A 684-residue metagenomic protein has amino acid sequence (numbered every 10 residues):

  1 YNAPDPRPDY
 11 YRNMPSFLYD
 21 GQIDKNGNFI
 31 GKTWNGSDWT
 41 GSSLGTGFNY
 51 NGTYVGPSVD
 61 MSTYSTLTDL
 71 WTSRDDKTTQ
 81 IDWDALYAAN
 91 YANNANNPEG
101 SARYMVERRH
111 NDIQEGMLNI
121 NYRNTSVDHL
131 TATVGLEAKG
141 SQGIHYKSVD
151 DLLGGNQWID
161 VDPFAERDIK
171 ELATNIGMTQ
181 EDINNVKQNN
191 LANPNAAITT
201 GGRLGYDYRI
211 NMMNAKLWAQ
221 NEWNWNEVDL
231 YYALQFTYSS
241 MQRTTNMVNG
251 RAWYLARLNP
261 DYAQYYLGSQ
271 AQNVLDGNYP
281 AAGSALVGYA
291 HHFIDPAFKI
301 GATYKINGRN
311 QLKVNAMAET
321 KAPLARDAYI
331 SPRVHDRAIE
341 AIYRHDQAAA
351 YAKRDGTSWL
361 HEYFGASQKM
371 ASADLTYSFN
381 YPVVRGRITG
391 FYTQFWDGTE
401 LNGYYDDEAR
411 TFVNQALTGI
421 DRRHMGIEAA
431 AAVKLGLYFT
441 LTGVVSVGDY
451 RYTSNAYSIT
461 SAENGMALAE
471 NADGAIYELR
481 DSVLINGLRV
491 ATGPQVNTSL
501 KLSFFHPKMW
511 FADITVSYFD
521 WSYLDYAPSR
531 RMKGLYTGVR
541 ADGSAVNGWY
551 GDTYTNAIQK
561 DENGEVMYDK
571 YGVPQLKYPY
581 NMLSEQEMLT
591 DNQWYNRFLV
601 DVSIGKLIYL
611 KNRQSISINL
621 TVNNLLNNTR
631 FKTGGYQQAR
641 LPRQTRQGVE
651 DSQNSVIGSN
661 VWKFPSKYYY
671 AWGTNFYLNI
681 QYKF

Functional and structural regions predicted by a protein language model:
Y1-V248, K305, R387-I388, T442: Face-selective signature of the C-terminal outer-membrane beta-barrel domain
A3-Y19, S148-I159, N246-A263, A328-R337 (+5 more regions): Flexible, surface-exposed loop regions and adjacent strand-edge segments of Gram-negative outer-membrane beta-barrel
R103-R108, M117, N121, N156-W158 (+12 more regions): Extracellular loop and loop/strand-boundary signature of outer-membrane beta-barrel proteins
E115, H129-T133, E137-S141, G154 (+4 more regions): Structural signature of Gram-negative outer-membrane beta-barrels, strongest in the C-terminal barrel of TonB-dependent
L118-N124, V134, L217-W223, F236 (+12 more regions): Residues on the lipid-exposed face of transmembrane beta-strands in outer-membrane beta-barrel proteins
R123-T131, E227, N307-R309, V383-R385 (+3 more regions): Short loop/turn motifs that connect adjacent beta-strands in outer-membrane beta-barrel proteins
N224, R385, G390-N402, T411-R530: Gram-negative outer-membrane beta-barrel transporters
Y518-Y580, K606-F684: C-terminal beta-signal and adjacent terminal beta-strands/loops of Gram-negative outer-membrane beta-barrel proteins
